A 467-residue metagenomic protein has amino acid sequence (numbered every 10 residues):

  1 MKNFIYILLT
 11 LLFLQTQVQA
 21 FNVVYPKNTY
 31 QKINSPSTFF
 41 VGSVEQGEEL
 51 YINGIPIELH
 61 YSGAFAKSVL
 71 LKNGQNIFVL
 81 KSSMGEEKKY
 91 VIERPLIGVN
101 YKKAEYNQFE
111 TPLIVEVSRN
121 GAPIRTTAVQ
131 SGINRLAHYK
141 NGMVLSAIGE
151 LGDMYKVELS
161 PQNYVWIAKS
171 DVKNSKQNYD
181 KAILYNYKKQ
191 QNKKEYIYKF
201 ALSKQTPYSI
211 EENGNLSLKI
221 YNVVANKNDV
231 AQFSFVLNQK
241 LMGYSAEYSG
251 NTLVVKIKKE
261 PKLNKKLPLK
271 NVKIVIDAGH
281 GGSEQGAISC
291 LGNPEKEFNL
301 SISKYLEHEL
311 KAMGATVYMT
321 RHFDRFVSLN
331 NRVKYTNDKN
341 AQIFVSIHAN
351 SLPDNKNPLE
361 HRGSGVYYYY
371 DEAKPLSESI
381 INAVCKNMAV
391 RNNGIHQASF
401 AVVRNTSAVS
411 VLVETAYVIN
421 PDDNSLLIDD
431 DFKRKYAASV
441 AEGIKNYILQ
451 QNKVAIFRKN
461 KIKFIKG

Functional and structural regions predicted by a protein language model:
Y6-Q15: Bacterial N-terminal signal peptides
A20-T29, I33-S35, S43, G47-E49 (+4 more regions): Short linear recognition/processing motifs and adjacent strand/loop elements at protein termini and domain edges
I77, L300-S303, E307, N330-V333 (+5 more regions): Extracytoplasmic/secreted envelope proteins and their assembly/folding machinery, especially bacterial periplasmic
V129, A287-E297, T320-F326, G363-D371 (+2 more regions): Second-shell loop/turn segments in exported
K256-I343, P353-K356, E360-R362: Active-site histidine-acidic residue metal-binding/catalytic motifs, centered on HxH/HExxH-like signatures
G281-E284, F323-V327, A349-D354, D371-K374 (+4 more regions): Solvent-exposed loop/turn segments at secondary-structure junctions within structured extracellular/periplasmic domains
K304-A315, N337-A341, E372, I381-V390 (+3 more regions): Sec-exported extracytoplasmic/periplasmic mature domains
I343-S346, S351-D354, G365-Y368, G394-G467: Active-site-adjacent mobile loop/cap segments within catalytic or ligand-binding domains
